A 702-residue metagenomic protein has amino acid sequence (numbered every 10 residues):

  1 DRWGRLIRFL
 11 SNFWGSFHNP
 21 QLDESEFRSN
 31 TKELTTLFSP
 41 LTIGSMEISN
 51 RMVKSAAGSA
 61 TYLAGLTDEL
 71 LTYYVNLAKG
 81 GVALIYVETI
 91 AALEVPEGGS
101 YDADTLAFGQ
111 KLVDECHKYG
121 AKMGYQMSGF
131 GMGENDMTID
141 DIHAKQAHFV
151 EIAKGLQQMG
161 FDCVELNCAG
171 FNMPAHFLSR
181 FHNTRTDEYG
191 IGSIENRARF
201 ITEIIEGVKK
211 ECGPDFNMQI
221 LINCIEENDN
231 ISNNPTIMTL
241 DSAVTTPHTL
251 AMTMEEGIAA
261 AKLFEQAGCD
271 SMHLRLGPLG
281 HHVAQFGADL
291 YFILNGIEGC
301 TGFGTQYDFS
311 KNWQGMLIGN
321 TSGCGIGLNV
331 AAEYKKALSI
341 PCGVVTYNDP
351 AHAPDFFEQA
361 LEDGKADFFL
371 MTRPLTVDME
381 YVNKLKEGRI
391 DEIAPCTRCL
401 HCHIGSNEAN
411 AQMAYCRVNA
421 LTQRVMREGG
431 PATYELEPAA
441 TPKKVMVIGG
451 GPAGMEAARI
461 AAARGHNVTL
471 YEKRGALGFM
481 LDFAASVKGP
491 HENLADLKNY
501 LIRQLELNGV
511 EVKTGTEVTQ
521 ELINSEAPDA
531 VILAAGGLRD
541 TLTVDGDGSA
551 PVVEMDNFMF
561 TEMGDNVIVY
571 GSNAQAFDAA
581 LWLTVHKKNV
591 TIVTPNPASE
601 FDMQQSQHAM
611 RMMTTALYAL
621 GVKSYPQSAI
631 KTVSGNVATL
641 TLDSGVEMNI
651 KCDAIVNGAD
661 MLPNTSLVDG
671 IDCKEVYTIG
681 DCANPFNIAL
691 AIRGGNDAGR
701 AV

Functional and structural regions predicted by a protein language model:
D1-I448, P452, E456-A463, N467 (+1 more regions): Flavin-dependent oxidoreductase catalytic cores
K32-L41, V425-G430, E511-E517, S549-M555 (+1 more regions): Short gly/ser/thr-rich secondary-structure transition/capping motifs
S55, Q126, N167-A169, L221-N223 (+20 more regions): Generic beta-strand/beta-sheet core signal
V82, F161, C269, A366 (+4 more regions): Local beta-strand N-terminus motif with an aromatic residue
I205, M426-A440, E456, A463 (+3 more regions): Flanking helices and flexible, charged tails adjoining ferredoxin-like Fe-S electron-transfer domains in multi-subunit
D355-L370, P374-E380, D391, H491-E492 (+6 more regions): C-terminal structured "cap/appendage" subdomains that terminate the fold
E437-Y471, T514-A527, A534-Q605, T641-A654 (+1 more regions): Rossmann-like dinucleotide/flavin-binding elements
N467-N508, A580-S628: Rossmann-like dinucleotide-binding cores of NAD(P)H-dependent redox enzymes
